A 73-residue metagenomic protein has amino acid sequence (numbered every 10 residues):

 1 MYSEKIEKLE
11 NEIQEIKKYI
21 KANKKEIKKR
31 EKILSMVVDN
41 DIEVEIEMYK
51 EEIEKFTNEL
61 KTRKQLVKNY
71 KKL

Functional and structural regions predicted by a protein language model:
M1-I6, R30, S35-V37: Short, charge-rich amphipathic alpha-helices with coiled-coil/heptad character
M1-K25, K50: Short, charge/polar-rich alpha-helical segments
N11-Q14, M36, L66-Y70: A periodicity- and composition-biased signal for non-globular, repetitive helical segments
Y19-I27, I46-L73: Amphipathic alpha-helical coiled-coil segments
D39-D41, E54: Acidic-enriched, low-complexity/disordered segments with a strong bias for Aspartate over Glutamate
